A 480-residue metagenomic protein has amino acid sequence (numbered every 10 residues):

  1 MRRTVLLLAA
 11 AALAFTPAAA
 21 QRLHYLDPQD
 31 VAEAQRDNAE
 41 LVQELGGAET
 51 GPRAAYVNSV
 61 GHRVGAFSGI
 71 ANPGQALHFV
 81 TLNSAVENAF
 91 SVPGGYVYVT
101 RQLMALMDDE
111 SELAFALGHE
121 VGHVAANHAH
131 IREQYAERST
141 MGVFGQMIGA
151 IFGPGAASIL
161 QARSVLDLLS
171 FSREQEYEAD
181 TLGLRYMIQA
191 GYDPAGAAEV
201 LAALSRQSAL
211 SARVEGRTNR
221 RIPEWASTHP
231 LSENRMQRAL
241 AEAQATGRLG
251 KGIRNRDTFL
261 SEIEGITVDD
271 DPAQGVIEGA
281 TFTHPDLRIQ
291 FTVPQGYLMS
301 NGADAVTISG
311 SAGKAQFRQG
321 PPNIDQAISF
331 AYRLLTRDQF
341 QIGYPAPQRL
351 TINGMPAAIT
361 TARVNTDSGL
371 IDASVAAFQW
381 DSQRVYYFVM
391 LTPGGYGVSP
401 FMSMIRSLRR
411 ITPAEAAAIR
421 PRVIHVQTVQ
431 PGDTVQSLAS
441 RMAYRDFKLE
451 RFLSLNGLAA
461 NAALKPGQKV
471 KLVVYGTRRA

Functional and structural regions predicted by a protein language model:
M1-L8: Bacterial N-terminal signal peptides that target proteins for export
L7, A19-R254, L260-H284, Q290 (+6 more regions): A Zn2+-metalloprotease active-site environment signal
F15-P17: N-terminal signal peptide c-region/cleavage motif recognized by signal peptidases
A114, M299, F388-P421: Surface-exposed amphipathic alpha-helical segments
F317-Q319, S374-V375, S382-P393: Short, well-ordered beta-strand elements
L334-Q383: Signature of long, low-cysteine stretches enriched in small and polar/charged residues
P413-D446, Q468: Primarily a LysM-type cell-wall glycan-binding module
K448-A480: Extracellular LysM carbohydrate-binding repeats and other cell-envelope/extracellular binding modules
